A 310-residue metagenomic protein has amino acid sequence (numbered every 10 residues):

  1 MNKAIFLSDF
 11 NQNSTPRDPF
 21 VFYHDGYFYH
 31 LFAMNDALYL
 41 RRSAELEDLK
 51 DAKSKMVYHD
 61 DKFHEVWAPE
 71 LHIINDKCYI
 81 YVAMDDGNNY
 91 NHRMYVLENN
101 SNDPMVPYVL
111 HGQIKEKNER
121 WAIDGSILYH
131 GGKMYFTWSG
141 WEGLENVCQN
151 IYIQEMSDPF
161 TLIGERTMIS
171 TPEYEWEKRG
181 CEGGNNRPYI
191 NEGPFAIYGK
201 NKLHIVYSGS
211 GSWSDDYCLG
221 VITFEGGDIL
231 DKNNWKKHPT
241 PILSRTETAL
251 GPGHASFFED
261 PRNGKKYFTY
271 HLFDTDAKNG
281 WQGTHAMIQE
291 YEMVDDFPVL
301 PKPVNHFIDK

Functional and structural regions predicted by a protein language model:
M1-K310: Carbohydrate-active catalytic/glycan-binding domains of CAZyme proteins, especially the secreted or lumenal ectodomains
